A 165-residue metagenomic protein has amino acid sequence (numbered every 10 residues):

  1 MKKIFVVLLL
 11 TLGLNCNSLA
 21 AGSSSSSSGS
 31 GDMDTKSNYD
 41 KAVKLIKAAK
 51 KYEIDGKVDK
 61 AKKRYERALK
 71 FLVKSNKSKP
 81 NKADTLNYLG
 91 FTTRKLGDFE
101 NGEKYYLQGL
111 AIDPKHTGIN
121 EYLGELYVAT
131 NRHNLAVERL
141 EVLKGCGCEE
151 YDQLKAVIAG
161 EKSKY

Functional and structural regions predicted by a protein language model:
I54, K95, A129-T130, C146 (+1 more regions): Register position in tetratricopeptide repeats
K70, K74-K77, L107-A111, G145: Conserved structural position within tetratricopeptide repeats
K82, H116, C148-Y151: Residue-level recognition of tetratricopeptide repeat
A111, G124-E150: TPR/TPR-like (Sel1-like) alpha-helical repeat modules
